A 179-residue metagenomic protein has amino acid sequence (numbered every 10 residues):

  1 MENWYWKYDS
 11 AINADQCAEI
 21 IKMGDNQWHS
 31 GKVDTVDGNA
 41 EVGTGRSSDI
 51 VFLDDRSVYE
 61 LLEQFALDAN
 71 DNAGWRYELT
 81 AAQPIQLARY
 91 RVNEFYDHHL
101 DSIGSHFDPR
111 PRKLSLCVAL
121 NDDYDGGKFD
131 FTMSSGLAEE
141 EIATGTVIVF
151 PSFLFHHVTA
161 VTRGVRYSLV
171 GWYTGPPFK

Functional and structural regions predicted by a protein language model:
M1-V147, F153-K179: Fe(II)/2-oxoglutarate oxygenase catalytic core
